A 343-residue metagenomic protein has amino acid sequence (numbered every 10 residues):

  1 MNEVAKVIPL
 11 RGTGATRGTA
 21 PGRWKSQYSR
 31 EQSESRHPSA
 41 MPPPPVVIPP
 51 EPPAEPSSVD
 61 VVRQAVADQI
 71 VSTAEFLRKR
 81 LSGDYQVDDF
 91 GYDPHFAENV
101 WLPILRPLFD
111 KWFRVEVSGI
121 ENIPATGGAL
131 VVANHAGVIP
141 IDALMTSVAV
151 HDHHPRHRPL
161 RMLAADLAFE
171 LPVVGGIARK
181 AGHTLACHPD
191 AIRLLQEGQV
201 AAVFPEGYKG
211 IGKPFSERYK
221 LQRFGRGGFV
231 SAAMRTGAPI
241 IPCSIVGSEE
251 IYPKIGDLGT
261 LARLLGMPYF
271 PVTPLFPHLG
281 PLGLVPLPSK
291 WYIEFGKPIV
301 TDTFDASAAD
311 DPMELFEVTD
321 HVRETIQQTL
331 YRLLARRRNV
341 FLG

Functional and structural regions predicted by a protein language model:
M1-V47: N-terminal acidic, proline/glycine-rich, low-complexity intrinsically disordered segments
E3, G12, D110-E294, P298-V300 (+1 more regions): Soluble catalytic domains of membrane acyltransferases
T13-A15, T19, R23, T73-A74 (+6 more regions): Intrinsically disordered, low-complexity regions
R30, E34-L160, A164-P189, L258 (+2 more regions): Membrane-anchoring hydrophobic helices of lipid-metabolizing enzymes
P286-G343: C-terminal terminal-subdomain/extension
